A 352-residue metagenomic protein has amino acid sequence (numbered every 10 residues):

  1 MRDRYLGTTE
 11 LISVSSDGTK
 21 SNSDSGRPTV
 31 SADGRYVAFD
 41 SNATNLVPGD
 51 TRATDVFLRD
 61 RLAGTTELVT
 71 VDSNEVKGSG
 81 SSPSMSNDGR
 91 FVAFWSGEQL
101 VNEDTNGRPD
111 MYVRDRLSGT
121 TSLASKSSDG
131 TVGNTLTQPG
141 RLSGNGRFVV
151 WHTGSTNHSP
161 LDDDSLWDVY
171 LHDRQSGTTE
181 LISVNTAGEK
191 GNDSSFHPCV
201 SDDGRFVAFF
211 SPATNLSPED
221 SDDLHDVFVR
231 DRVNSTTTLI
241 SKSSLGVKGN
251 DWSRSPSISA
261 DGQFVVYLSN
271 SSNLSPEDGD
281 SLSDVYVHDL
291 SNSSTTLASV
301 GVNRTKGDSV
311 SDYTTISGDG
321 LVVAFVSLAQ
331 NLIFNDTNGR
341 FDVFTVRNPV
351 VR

Functional and structural regions predicted by a protein language model:
M1-R352: Conserved "turn/edge" positions that cap or connect secondary-structure elements within repeat/scaffolded domains
